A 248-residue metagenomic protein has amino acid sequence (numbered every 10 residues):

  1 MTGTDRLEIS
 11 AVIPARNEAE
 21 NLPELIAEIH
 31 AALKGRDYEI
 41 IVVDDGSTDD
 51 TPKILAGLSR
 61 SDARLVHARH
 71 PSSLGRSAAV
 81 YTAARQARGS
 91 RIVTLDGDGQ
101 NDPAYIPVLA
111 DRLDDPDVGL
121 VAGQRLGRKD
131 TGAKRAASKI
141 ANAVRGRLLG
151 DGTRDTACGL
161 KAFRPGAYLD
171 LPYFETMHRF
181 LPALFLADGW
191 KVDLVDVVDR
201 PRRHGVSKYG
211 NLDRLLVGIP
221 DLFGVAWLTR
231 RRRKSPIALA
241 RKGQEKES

Functional and structural regions predicted by a protein language model:
M1-D130, G166, D170, A183-V195 (+1 more regions): Structured catalytic core of nucleotide-sugar glycosyltransferases
M1-D5, G150, F174-S248: Hydrophobic helical membrane-anchoring modules
E24, D50, A104, V108 (+4 more regions): Generic alpha-helical secondary structure signal
R85, K134, K161, H178-R179: Residues that recognize and position ribonucleotide moieties
A110, D114-K161, P165-L169, P220-G224: Short, flexible, basic/aromatic active-site loop/helix in glycosyltransferases
